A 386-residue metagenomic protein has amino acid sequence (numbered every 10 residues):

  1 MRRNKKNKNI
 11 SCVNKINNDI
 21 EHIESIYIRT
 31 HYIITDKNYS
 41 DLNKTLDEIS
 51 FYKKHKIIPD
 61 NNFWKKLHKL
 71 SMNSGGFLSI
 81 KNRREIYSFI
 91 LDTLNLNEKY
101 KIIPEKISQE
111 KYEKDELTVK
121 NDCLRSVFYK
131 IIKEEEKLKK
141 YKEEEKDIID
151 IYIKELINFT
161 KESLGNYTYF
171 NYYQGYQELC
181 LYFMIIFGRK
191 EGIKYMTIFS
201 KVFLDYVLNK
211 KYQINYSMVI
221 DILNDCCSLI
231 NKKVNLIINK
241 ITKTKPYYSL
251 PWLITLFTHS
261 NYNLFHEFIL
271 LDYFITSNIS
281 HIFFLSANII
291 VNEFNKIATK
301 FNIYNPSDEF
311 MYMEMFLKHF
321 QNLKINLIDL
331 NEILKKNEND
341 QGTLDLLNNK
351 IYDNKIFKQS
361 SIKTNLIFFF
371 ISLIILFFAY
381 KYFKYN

Functional and structural regions predicted by a protein language model:
M1-Y167, I351-N386: N-terminal transition regions in large eukaryotic proteins
F51, I58, I193-Y247, I279-I356: Extended, Lys/Glu/Leu-rich amphipathic alpha-helical scaffolds
K81-E85, I151-K154, Q174-G175, E191-K194 (+2 more regions): Residues within HEAT/ARM-like alpha-solenoid scaffolds
N97, L229-I230, Y262-E267, A298-T299: Coil-to-helix interface segments in alpha-helical RNA-associated scaffolds, predominantly tandem hairpin repeats
L138-I149, F159-Y167, N231-K243, Y247-L256: Active-site-adjacent structural elements in folded domains
I157-E162, Q177-I185, I198, Y248-H259 (+2 more regions): Contiguous, well-ordered alpha-helical segments that form the cores/surfaces of helical PPI scaffolds
Y169-L179: Conserved phosphate/anionic-ligand binding catalytic regions in large, soluble enzymes, centered on
F274-S277: Solenoid-like repeat scaffolds
